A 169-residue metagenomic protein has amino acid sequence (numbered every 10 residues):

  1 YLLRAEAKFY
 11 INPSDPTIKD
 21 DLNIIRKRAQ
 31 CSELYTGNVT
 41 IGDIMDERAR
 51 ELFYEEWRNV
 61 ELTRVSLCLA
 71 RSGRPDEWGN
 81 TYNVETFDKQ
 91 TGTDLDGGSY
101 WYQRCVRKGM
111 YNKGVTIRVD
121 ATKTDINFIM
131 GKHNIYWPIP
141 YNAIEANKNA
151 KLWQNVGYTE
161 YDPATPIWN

Functional and structural regions predicted by a protein language model:
Y1-N169: Acidic/polar-rich alpha-helix caps and helix-coil junctions
